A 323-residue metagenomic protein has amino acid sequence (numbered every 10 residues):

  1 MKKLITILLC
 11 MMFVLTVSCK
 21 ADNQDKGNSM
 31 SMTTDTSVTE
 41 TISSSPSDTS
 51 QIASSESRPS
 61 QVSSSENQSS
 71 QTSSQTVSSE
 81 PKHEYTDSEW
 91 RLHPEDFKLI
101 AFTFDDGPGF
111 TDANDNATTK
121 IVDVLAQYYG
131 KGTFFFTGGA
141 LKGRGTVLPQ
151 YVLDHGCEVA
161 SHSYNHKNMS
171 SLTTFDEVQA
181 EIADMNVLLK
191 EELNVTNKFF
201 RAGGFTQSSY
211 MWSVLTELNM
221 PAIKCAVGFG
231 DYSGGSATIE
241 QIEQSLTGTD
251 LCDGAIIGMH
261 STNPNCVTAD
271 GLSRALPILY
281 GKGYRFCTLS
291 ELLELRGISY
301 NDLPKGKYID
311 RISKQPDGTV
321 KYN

Functional and structural regions predicted by a protein language model:
K2-C10: Sec-dependent signal peptide recognition, specifically the positively charged N-region followed immediately by
K3-L4, A21, A202: Hydrophobic alpha-helical segments, especially transmembrane helices and their immediate juxtamembrane helical caps
L15-S18: C-terminal motif of bacterial Sec signal peptides marking the signal peptidase cleavage site
N23-H93: N-terminal, intrinsically disordered, polar/charged segments of Gram-positive cell-envelope systems that serve as
E80-T173, E177, E181-E191, V195-N197: Active-site beta->alpha N-cap acidic-glycine motif
G143, V147, Y151, H166-R285 (+1 more regions): Catalytic domains of cell-wall/extracellular-matrix polysaccharide-remodeling enzymes, centered on de-N-acetylation
G306-S313: Acidic, Ser/Thr-rich peripheral helices and adjacent loops at domain boundaries
S313-N323: Extended, charge-rich low-complexity interaction segments
